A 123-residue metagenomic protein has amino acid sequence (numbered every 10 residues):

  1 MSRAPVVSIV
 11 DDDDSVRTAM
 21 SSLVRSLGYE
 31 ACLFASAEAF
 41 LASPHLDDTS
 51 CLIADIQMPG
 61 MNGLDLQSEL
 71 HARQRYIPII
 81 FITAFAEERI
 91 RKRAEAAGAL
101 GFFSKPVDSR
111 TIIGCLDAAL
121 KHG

Functional and structural regions predicted by a protein language model:
D14-C32, A119: Two-component/phosphorelay signaling modules centered on CheY-like receiver
A35-S36, N62-L66: Acidic catalytic/metal-coordinating carboxylates
L52-D55, T83: Active-site residues of response regulator receiver
M58: Receiver (REC) domain active-site loop signature in two-component systems and cognate sites in sensor histidine kinases
R73, A84-E88: Short, conserved "switch-loop" micro-motifs in signal-transduction and mechanochemical regulators
R89, V107-D117: C-terminal output helix
L100: Short, glycine/charged-rich "phosphate-handling" switch motifs in NTP-dependent and phosphotransfer domains
